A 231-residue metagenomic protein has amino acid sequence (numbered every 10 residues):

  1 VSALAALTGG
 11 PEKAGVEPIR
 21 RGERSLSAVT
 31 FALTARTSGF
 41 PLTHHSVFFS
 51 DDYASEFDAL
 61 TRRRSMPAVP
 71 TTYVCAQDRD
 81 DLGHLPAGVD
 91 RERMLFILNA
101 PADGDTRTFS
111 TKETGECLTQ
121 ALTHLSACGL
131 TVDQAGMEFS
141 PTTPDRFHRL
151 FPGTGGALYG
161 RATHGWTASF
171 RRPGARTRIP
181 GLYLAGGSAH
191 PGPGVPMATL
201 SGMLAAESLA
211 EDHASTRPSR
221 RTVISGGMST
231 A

Functional and structural regions predicted by a protein language model:
V1-A87, G226: Mid-domain catalytic core of redox enzymes that form a hydrophobic substrate pocket/lid adjacent to a catalytic redox
S2, A6, T34-R36, G88-H124: Conserved FAD/dinucleotide-binding core of flavoprotein oxidoreductases
A28-T30, R79-L82, T167, G187-M197: Glycine-rich phosphate/pyrophosphate-binding beta-alpha loops
S38-G39, P67, G88, F109-R149: Flavin-binding catalytic cores
V69-Y73, T131-P191: A glycine-rich dinucleotide-binding beta-alpha-beta segment and adjacent secondary-structure elements that constitute
L82-R91, P173-R178: Short glycine/proline-enriched loop/turn "hinge" motifs that connect secondary-structure elements and lie
G187-H213: A conserved FAD-binding loop/helix module that cradles the flavin
A210-A231: Active-site-proximal substrate-binding core of FAD-dependent oxidoreductases
